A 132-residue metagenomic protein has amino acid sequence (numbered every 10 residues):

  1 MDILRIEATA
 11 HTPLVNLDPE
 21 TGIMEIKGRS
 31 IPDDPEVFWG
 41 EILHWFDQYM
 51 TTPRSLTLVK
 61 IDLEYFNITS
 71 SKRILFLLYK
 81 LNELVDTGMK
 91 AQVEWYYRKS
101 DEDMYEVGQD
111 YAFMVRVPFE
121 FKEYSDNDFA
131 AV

Functional and structural regions predicted by a protein language model:
M1-L17: N-terminal amphipathic/basic leader segments beginning at the initiator methionine
T12-V15, I31-L56: A short, well-ordered alpha-helical element
N16, E25, K60-D62: Extracellular beta-strand solenoid repeats
T21, R54-L58, G88-Q92: A general structural motif
G22-G28: Short, aliphatic-rich beta-strand segments
K27, R73-F121: Amphipathic, Lys/Arg-enriched alpha-helical "gate/interface" segment within cytosolic domains that mediates
Y49-T69: Short, glycine-/small-residue-enriched flexible loop/hinge segments at domain edges that mediate gating
L63-Y65, W95-E102, S125-D128: Short beta-alpha junction loops
